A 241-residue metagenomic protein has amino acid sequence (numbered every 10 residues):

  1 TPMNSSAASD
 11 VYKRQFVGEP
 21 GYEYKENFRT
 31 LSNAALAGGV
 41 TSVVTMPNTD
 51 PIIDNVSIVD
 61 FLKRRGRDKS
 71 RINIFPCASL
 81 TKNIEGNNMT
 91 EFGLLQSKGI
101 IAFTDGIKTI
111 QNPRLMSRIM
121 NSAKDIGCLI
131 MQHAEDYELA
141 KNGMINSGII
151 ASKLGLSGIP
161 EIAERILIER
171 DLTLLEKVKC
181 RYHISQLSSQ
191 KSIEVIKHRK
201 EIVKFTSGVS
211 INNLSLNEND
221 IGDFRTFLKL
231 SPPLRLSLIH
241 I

Functional and structural regions predicted by a protein language model:
T1-A8, Y12, I239-H240: Single conserved hydrophobic/aromatic residue that forms the stacking wall/gate of nucleotide- or nucleobase-binding
S9-G66: Metal-associated gating/positioning segment near the N- to mid-region
K13-E26, F75-G86, S157: Active-site mouth loops of central-metabolism enzymes
K13-F16, S42-P47, I74-A78, I101-D105 (+1 more regions): Short beta-strands and strand-loop turn motifs
K25-S32, E85-G93: Short, acidic/polar
N48-I52, L80-N83, T109: Short histidine/acidic/glycine/proline-rich micro-motifs that form metal- and phosphate-coordinating active-site loops
V56-I72, S122-Q132: Alpha-helix-loop-beta-strand connector modules within alpha/beta enzyme cores
T90-I239: Histidine/acidic residue-rich metal-binding segments in metalloenzymes
